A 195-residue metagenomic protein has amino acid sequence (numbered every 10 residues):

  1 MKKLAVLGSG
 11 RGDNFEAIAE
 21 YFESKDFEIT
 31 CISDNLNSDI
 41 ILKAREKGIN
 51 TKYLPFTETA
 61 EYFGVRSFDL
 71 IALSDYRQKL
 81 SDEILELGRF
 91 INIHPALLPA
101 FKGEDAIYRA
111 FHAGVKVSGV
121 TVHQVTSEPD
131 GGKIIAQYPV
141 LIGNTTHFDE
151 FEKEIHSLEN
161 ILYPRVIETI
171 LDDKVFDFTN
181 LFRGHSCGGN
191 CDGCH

Functional and structural regions predicted by a protein language model:
M1-H195: One-carbon transfer enzymes
